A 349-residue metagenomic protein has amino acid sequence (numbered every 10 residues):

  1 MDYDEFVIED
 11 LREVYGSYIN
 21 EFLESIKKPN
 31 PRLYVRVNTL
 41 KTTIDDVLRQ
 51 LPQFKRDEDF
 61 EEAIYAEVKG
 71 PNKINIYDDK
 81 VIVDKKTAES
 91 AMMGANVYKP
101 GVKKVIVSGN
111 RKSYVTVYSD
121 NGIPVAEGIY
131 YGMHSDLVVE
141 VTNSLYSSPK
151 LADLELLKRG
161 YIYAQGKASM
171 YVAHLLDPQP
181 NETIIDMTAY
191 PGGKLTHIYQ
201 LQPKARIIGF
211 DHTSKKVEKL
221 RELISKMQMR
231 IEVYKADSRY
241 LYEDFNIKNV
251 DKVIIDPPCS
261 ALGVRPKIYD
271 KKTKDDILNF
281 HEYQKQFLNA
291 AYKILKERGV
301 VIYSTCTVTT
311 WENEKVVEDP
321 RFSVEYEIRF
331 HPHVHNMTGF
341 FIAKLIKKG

Functional and structural regions predicted by a protein language model:
M1-K204, F210, S214, E218 (+1 more regions): Glycine-rich nucleotide cofactor-binding entry segment
N96, D244-S260, F287, E297-G349: C-terminal catalytic and target-recognition region of SAM-dependent MTase-like enzymes, primarily methyltransferases
L156-L157, K267-I277, R329: Short beta-alpha connecting loops at secondary-structure transitions that line or flank enzyme active sites
L175, L201, F287, K293-E297: Conserved helix-to-beta-strand junction in the class I
L176, I184-K194, V250-K267: Conserved proline-anchored active-site loop of SAM-dependent methyltransferases that bridges a beta-strand
H212-R221, D270-I294: Glycine-rich S-adenosyl-L-methionine
Q228-S238: Conserved SAM-binding strand-loop segment of SAM-dependent methyltransferases
